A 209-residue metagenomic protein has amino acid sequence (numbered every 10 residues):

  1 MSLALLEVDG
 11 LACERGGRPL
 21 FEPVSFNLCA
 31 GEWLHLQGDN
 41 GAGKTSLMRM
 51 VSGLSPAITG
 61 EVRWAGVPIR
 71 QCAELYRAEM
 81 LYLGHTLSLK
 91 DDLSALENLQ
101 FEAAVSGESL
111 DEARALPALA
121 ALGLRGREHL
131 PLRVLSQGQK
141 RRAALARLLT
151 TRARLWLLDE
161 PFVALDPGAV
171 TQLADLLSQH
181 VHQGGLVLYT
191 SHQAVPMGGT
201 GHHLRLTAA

Functional and structural regions predicted by a protein language model:
S52: Helix-to-loop junction immediately C-terminal to a conserved catalytic motif
A57-Q71, L75-Y76: Conserved ABC transporter NBD signature motif
T86, D91-S106, R114: Q-loop/switch helix immediately C-terminal to the Walker
D92, P131-G138: Conserved ABC ATPase signature
Q100, E112-R127: Conserved ABC ATPase "signature" region
L145, G184: Hydrophobic anchor residue at the start of the ABC signature
W156-E160: Catalytic Walker B motif of ABC-type/P-loop ATPase nucleotide-binding domains
